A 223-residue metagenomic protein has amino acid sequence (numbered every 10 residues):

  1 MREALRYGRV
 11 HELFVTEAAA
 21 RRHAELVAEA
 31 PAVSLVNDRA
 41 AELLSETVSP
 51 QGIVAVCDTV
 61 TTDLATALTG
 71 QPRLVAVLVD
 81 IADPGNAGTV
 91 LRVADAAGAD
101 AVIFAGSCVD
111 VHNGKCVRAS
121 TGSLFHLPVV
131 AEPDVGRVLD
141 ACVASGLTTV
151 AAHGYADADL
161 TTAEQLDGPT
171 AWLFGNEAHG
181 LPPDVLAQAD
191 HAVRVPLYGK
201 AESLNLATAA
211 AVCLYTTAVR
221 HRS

Functional and structural regions predicted by a protein language model:
M1-V48: N-terminal positively charged helical leader segments and presequences
R2-R9, V15, L35-N37, T62 (+1 more regions): RNA substrate-binding interface of SAM-dependent RNA methyltransferases
A18-A20, D38-A41, S107-V109, E177-H179 (+1 more regions): Short, acidic/turn-prone active-site loops that include or flank metal/cofactor- and phosphate-binding residues
R21, D38-L44, D134-L139, A158 (+1 more regions): A short acidic, often aromatic-flanked loop/helix-cap motif at beta-alpha or helix-coil junctions that lines enzyme
A30, I53, A119-S123, D167-T170: Short, hinge-like loop/turn segments at secondary-structure boundaries
G52-T62: Short, structured interface segments
A55, V93-A97, V111-L124, P183-S223: Structured adenosyl-cofactor binding patch, chiefly the S-adenosyl-L-methionine
V150-A201: Active-site/ligand-binding-proximal alpha/beta "capping" segment
